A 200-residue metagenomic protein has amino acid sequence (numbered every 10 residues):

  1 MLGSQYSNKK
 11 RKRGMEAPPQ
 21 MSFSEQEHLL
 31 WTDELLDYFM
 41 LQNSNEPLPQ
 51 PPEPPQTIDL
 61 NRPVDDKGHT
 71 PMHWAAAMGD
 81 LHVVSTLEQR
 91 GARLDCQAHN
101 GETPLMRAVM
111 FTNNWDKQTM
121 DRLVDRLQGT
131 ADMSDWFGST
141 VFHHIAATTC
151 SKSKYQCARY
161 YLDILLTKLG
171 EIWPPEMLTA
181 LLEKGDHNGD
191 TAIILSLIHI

Functional and structural regions predicted by a protein language model:
M1-T57: Fungal intrinsically disordered, low-complexity polar regions
P52-D59, S85-R93, D121-A131, D163-A180: Ankyrin repeat domain, specifically the short helix-to-loop turn at the C-terminus of the second helix of each repeat
L60-V64, L94-Q97, A131-S134, E183-G185: Ankyrin repeat boundary signal
I198-I200: Conserved small/polar residues in nucleotide/adenosyl-binding loops
